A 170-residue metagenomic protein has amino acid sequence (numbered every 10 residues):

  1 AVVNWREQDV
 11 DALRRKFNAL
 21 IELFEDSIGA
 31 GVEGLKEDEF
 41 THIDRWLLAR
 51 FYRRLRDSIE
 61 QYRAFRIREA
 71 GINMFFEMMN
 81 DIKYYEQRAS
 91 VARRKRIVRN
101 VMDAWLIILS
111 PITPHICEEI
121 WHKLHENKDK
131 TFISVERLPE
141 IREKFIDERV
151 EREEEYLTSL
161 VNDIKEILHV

Functional and structural regions predicted by a protein language model:
A1-W46: Catalytic adenosine-cofactor/nucleotide-binding cores of aminoacyl-tRNA synthetases and other
V2-D11, R45-G71, D81: Long hydrophobic segments that form regular secondary structure
Q8-V10, R15, I72, L138 (+1 more regions): Short capping/connector residues at structural and topological boundaries
D11, I120, K165-E166, V170: N-terminal processing/targeting junctions
L13-E22, A70, A104-W105, D129-T131 (+1 more regions): Structural beta-strand/beta-sheet cores of well-ordered domains, especially the beta-sheet scaffolds that support
N18-I21, E25, Y52-I59, F75-K83 (+2 more regions): Amphipathic, well-packed alpha-helical segments that form the structural scaffold of globular domains
F24-I28, I67-M74: Extended amphipathic alpha-helical segments enriched in small hydrophobics
E33-R56, F76, K83-D163: Acidic, turn-prone loop/beta-hairpin segments
